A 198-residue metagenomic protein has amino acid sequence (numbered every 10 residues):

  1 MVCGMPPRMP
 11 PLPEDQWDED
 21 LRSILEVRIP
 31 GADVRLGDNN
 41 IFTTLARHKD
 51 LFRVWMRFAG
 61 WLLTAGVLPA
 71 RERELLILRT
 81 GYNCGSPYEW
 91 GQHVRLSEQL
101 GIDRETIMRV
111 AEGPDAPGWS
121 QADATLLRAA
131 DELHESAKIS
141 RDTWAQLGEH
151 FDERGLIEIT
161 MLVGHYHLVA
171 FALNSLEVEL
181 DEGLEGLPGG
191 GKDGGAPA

Functional and structural regions predicted by a protein language model:
M1-A198: Hydrophobic alpha-helical segments
